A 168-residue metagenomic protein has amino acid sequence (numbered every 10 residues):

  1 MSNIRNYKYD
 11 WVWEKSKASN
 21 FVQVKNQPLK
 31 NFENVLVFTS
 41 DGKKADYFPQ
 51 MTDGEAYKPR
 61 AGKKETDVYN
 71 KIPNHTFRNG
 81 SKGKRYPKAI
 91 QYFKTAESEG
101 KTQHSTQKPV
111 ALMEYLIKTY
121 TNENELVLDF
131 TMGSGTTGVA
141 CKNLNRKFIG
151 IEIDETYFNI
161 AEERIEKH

Functional and structural regions predicted by a protein language model:
M1-G150, T156-I160: Core catalytic lobe of class I
E162-H168: Short, conserved SAM-binding/catalytic segment of Class I S-adenosyl-L-methionine-dependent methyltransferases
